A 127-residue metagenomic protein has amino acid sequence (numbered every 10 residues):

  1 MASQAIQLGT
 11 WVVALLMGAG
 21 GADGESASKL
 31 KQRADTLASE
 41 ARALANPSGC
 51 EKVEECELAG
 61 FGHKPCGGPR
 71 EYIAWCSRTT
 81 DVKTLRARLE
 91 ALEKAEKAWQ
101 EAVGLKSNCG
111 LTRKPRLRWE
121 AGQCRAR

Functional and structural regions predicted by a protein language model:
M1-T10: Bacterial N-terminal signal peptides that target proteins for export
G9-G18: Bacterial N-terminal signal peptides
G20-R127: Exposed, flexible binding/inhibitory loops of compact, secreted disulfide-stabilized domains
